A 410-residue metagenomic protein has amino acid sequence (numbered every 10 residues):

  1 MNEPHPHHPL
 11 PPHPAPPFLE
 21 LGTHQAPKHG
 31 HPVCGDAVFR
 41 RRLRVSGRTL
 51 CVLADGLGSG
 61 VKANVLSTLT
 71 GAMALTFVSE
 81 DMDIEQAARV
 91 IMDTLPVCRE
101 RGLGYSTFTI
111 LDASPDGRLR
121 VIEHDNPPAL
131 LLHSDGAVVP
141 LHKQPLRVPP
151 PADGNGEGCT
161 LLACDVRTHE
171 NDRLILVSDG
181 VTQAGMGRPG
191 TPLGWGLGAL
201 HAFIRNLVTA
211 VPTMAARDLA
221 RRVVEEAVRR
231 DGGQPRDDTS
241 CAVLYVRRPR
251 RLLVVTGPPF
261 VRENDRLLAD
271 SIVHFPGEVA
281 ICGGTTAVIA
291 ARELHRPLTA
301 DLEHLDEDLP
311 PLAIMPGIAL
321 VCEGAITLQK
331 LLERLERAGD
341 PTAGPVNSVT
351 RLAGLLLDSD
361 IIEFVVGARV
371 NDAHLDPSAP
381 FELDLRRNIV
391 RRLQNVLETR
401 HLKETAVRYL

Functional and structural regions predicted by a protein language model:
M1-C34: Regulatory cytosolic signal-relay segments
N2-L10, Q183-D270, H274-P276, R296-L410: C-terminal catalytic subdomain
H31-S46, V139-G187: Acidic loop->beta-strand submotif enriched in PP2C/PPM serine/threonine phosphatases
C34, L66-D135, C159-L161, M214-L244: Catalytic core of PPM/PP2C metal-dependent serine/threonine phosphatase domains
A37-T94, I175, M186-H201: Primarily the active-site beta-strand->alpha-helix module of PP2C/PPM metal-dependent phosphatases, and frequently
G47-S59, E123-H124, D165-G190, L244 (+2 more regions): Conserved beta-strand-loop-short alpha-helix elements that form and flank the Mn2+/Mg2+-coordinating active site
G117-R118, H274-V279: Short active-site oxyanion
Q234, G277-A291: Conserved phosphate/anionic-ligand binding catalytic regions in large, soluble enzymes, centered on
